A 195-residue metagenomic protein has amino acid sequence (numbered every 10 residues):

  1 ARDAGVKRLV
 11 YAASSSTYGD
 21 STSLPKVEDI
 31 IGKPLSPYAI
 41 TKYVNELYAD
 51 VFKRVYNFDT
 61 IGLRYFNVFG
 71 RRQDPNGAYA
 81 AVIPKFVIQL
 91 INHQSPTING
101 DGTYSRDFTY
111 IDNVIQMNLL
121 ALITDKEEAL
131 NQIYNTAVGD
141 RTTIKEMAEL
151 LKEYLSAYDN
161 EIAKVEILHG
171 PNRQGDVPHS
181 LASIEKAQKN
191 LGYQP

Functional and structural regions predicted by a protein language model:
A1-V68, D112-N118, L122: N-terminal Rossmann-like NAD(P)+-binding domain of SDR-like oxidoreductases, especially those catalyzing
D20, R71, V138: Short, conserved catalytic or interaction motifs in soluble domains
L24-K33, A81, L168-P171, I184-K186: Short glycine/proline- and charge-enriched loop/turn segments that cap or connect secondary-structure elements
P37, N45, Y79, I144 (+1 more regions): Conserved donor sugar-nucleotide recognition element shared by glycan-biosynthetic enzymes
V44, Y48, F52, V82 (+3 more regions): Hydrophobic alpha-helix immediately C-terminal to the catalytic Tyr-X-X-X-Lys motif of short-chain
I91-P195: C-terminal substrate-binding subdomain of Rossmann-fold SDR/epimerase-dehydratase oxidoreductases
